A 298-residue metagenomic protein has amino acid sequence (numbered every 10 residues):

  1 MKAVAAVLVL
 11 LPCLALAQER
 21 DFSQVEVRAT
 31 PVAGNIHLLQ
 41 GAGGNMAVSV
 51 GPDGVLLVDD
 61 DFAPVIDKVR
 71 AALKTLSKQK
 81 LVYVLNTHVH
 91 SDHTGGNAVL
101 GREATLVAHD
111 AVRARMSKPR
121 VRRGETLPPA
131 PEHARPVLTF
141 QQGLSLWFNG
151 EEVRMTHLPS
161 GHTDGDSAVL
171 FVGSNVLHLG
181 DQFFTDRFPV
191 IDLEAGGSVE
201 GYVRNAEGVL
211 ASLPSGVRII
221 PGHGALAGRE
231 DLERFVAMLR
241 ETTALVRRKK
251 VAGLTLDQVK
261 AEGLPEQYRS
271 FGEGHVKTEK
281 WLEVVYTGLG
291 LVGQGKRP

Functional and structural regions predicted by a protein language model:
V4-C13: Bacterial N-terminal signal peptides
L16-E19, A211-G216, A225-P298: Accessory terminal helices/loops
Q18-E26: N-terminal pre-domain segments of enzymes
V27-A72, V169-F171, N175-D181: Conserved beta-strand hairpin/beta-sheet module of binuclear metal-dependent hydrolase folds, prominently
N35, S49, D59, L73 (+10 more regions): Divalent metal-coordination and catalytic microenvironments
L39, A72-L76, E103, R115 (+9 more regions): Structured segments of extracytoplasmic/periplasmic soluble domains in secreted or envelope-associated proteins
G54-L56, F62-P64, S145, E152 (+1 more regions): Metallo-beta-lactamase
A71-W147, D164: Active-site HxH/HxHxD metal-binding segment of metal-dependent hydrolases
